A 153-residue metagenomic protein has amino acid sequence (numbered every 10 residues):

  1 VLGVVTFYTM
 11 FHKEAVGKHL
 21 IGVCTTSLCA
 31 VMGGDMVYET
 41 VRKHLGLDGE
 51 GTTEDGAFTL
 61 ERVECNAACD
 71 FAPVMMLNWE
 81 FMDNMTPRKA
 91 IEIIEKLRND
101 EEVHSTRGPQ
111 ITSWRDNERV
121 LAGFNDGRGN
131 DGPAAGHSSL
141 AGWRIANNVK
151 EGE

Functional and structural regions predicted by a protein language model:
L2-E153: Signature of N-terminal electron-transfer/Fe-S-associated modules in redox systems
